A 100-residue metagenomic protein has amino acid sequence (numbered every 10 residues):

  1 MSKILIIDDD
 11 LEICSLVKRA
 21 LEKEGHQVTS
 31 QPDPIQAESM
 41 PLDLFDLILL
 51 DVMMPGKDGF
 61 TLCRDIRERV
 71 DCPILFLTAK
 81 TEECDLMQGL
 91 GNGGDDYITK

Functional and structural regions predicted by a protein language model:
D8: Conserved acidic carboxylate
C14, P55, E82, K100: The feature encodes the CheY-like receiver
S15-K23: Charged docking surfaces used in two-component/phosphorelay signaling
S30-L47: Acidic, metal-coordinating helix/loop segments flanking the phosphotransfer/catalytic sites of two-component signaling
P32-D33, D58-T61: Acidic catalytic/metal-coordinating carboxylates
P41-L44, D65-C72, N92: Conserved phosphotransfer cores of two-component systems
D51, T78: Active-site residues of response regulator receiver
